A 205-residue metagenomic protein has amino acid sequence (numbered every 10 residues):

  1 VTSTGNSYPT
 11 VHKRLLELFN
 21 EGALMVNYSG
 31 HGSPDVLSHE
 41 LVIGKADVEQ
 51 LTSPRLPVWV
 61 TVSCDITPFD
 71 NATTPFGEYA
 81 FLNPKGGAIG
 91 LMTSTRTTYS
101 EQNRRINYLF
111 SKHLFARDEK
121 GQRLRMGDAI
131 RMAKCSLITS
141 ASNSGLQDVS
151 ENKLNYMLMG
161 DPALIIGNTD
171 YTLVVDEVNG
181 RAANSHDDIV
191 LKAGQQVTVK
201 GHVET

Functional and structural regions predicted by a protein language model:
V1-T205: Cysteine-dependent hydrolase recognition
